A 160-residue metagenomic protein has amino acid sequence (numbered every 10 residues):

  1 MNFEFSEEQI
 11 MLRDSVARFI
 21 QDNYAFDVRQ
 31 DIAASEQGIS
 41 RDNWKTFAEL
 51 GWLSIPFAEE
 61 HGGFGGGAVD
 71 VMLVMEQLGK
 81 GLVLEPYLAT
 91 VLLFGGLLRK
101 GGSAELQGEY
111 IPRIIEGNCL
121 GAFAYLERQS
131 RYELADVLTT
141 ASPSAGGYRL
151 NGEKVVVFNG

Functional and structural regions predicted by a protein language model:
M1-E8: Intrinsic disorder at enzyme termini
Q9, I20, G51, A58 (+4 more regions): Buried hydrophobic positions in well-ordered alpha/beta secondary-structure cores of metabolic enzymes
I10, D14, A34-R41, L88-G95: An alpha-helix initiation/capping motif
S15-D22, K45-L50: N-terminal glycine-rich anion-binding loops that anchor highly charged ligand groups
F19-F26, R113, G121-A122: Short alpha-helical functional segments enriched in proximate histidine and acidic residues
D27-L50: Short secondary-structure junction/hinge motifs that connect adjacent elements
E49-G117, F158-G160: Internal helix-loop-helix
G63-F64, E105-G160: Glycine-rich, Trp-frequent "lid" loop and neighboring beta-strands that shape and gate the flavin cofactor pocket
